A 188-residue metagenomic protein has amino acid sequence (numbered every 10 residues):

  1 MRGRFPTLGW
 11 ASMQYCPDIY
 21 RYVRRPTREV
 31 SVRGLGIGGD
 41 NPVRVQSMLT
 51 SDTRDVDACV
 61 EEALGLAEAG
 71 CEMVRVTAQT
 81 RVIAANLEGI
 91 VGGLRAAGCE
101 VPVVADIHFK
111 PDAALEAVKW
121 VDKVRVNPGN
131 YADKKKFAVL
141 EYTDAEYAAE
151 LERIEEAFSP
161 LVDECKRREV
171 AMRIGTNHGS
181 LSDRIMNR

Functional and structural regions predicted by a protein language model:
Y15, Y22-T27, S31-R44, S51-V76 (+3 more regions): Alpha/beta enzyme core
